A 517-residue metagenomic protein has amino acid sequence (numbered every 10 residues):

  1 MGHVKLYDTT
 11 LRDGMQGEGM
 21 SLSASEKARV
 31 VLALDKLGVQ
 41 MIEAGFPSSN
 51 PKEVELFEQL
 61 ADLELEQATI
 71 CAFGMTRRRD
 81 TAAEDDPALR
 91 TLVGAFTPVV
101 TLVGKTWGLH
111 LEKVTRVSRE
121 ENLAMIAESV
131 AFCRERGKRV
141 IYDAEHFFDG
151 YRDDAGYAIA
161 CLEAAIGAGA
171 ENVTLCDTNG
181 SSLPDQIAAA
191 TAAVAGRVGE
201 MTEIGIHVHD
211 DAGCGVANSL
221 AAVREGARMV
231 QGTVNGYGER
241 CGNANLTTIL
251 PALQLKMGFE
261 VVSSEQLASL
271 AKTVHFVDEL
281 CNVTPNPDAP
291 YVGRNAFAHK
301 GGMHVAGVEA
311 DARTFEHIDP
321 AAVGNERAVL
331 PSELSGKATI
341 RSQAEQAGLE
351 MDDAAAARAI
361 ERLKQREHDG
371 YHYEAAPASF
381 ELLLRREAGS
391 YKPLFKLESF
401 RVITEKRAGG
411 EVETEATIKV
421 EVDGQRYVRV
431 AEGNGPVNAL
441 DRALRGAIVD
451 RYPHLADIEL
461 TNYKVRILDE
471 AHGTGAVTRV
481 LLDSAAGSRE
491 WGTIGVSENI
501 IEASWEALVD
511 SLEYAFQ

Functional and structural regions predicted by a protein language model:
H3-V4, D8-T10, P251, M257-V430 (+1 more regions): A mid-to-C-terminal "edge-of-domain" accessory segment
V4-L6, D13-I42, F57-L65, R78-I204 (+1 more regions): Alpha/beta enzyme core
M20, F46-N50, R119, F148-Y151 (+12 more regions): Hydrophobic alpha-helical scaffolding
E66-F73: A glycine-rich helix N-cap at a beta->alpha junction
N179-S182, A189-A310, E316: Catalytic alpha/beta core domains of metabolic enzymes, predominantly
N434-L455: A short, contiguous, amphipathic alpha-helix enriched in charged residues
R451-A485: Generic long, charged, amphipathic alpha-helical segments
R489-Q517: Mixed-charge, glycine-accented linear interaction segment located at domain edges/termini
